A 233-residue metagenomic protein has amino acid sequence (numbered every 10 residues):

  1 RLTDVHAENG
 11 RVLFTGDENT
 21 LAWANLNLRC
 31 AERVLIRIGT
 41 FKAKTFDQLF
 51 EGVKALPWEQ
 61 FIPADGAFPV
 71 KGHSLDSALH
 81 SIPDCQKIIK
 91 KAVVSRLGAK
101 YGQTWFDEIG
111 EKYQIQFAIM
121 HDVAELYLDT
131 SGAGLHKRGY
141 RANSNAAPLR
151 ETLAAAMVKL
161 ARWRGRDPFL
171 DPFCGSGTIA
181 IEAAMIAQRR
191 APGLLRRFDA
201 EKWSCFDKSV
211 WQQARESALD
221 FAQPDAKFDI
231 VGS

Functional and structural regions predicted by a protein language model:
L2-Y113: Non-catalytic nucleic-acid substrate-recognition regions in nucleic-acid-modifying enzymes
A7, I119-H121, S176: A generic beta-sheet turn/junction motif
T20, D76, V123, G132 (+2 more regions): Short loop/turn segments at secondary-structure transitions that flank enzyme active sites
D107-I109, Q116-A118, A222: Replace "in large, NTP-powered and nucleic-acid-processing enzymes" with "in large, NTP-powered factors and other
I115-L128: C-terminal edge-of-domain segments
L126-R162: SAM-dependent Rossmann-like transferase core, predominantly class I methyltransferases with a strong bias toward
L149-S233: Conserved S-adenosyl-L-methionine
